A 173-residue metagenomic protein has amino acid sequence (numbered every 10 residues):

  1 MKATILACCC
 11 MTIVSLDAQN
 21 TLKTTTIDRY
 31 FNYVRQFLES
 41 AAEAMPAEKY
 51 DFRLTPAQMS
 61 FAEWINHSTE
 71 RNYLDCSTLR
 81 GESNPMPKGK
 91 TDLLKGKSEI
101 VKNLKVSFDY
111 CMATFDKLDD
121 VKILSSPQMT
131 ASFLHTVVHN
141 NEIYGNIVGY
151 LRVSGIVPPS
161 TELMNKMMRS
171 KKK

Functional and structural regions predicted by a protein language model:
M1-L22: Bacterial Sec-dependent N-terminal signal peptides
Q19-T21, G81-L93: Acidic/histidine-rich, surface-exposed loop or edge segments in extracytoplasmic proteins
N20-Y30: N-terminal beta-strand motif that seeds the catalytic metal site of vicinal oxygen chelate
D28-N32, Q36-E39, K49-P87, S126-K173: Short, contiguous alpha-helical
A42, F115-D116, K171-K172: Long, well-ordered core segments of solenoidal/helical folds
L93-Y144: Acidic/histidine-rich alpha-helical segments that form the ligand environment of transition-metal centers
